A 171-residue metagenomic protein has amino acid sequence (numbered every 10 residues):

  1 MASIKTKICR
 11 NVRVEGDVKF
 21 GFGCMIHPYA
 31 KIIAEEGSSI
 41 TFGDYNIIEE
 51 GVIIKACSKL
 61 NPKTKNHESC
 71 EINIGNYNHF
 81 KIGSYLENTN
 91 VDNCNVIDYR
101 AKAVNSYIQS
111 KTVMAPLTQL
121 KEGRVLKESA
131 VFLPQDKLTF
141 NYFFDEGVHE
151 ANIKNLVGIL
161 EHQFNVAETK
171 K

Functional and structural regions predicted by a protein language model:
M1-M25, K31: Extended, small-residue-rich solenoid/repeat segments and analogous flexible loops that form exposed scaffolds
S3, M25-I26, I74, V91: Generic signal for short, ordered secondary-structure residues within or immediately flanking folded domains
H27-P28, E50: Short amphipathic alpha-helical segments enriched in hydrophobics
E35, S39-K171: Glycine-rich hexapeptide-repeat left-handed beta-helix
